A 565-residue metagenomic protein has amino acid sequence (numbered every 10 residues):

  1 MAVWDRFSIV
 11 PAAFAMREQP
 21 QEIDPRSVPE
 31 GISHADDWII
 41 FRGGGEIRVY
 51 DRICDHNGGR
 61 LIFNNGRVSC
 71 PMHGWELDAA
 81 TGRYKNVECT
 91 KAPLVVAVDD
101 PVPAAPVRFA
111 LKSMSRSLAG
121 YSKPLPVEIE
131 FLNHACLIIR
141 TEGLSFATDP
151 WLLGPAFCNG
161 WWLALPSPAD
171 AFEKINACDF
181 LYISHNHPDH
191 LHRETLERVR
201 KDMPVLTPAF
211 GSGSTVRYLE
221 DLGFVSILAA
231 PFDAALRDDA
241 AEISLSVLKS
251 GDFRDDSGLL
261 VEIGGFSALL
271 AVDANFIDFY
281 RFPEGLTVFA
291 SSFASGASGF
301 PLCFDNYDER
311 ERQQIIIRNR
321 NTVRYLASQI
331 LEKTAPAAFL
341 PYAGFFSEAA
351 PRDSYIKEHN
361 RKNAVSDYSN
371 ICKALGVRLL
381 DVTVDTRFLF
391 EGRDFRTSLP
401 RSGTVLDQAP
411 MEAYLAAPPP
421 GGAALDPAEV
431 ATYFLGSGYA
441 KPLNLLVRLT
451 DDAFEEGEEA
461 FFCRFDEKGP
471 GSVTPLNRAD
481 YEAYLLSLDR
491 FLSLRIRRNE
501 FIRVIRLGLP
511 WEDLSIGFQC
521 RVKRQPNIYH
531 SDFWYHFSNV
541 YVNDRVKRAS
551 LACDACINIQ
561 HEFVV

Functional and structural regions predicted by a protein language model:
M1-N65, D78-R83, T90-P124, E128-I129 (+2 more regions): N-terminal pre-ligand scaffold of iron-sulfur
G31-S33, W38-F63, Y121, G143-N186 (+4 more regions): Pre-active-site segment of Zn-dependent metallo-hydrolases
C54, C70-P71, A147-D149, A177-L191 (+7 more regions): Active-site neighborhood of phospho(di)ester-bond hydrolases with catalytic His/Asp-centered motifs
C54, N65-S69, G74, G82 (+3 more regions): Active-site metal-binding motif and surrounding structural segment of the metallo-beta-lactamase
A110-N176, A229-G299, L389-L435: Core dinuclear metal-dependent hydrolase active-site scaffold
L144, K201-P204, F224, T334-A338 (+1 more regions): A short helix->loop->beta-strand "cap" motif at the edges of active sites that frequently abuts
F210, F279-L375: Cap/insert and terminal regions of metallo-dependent hydrolase folds
L389-V565: Feature captures hydrophobic
